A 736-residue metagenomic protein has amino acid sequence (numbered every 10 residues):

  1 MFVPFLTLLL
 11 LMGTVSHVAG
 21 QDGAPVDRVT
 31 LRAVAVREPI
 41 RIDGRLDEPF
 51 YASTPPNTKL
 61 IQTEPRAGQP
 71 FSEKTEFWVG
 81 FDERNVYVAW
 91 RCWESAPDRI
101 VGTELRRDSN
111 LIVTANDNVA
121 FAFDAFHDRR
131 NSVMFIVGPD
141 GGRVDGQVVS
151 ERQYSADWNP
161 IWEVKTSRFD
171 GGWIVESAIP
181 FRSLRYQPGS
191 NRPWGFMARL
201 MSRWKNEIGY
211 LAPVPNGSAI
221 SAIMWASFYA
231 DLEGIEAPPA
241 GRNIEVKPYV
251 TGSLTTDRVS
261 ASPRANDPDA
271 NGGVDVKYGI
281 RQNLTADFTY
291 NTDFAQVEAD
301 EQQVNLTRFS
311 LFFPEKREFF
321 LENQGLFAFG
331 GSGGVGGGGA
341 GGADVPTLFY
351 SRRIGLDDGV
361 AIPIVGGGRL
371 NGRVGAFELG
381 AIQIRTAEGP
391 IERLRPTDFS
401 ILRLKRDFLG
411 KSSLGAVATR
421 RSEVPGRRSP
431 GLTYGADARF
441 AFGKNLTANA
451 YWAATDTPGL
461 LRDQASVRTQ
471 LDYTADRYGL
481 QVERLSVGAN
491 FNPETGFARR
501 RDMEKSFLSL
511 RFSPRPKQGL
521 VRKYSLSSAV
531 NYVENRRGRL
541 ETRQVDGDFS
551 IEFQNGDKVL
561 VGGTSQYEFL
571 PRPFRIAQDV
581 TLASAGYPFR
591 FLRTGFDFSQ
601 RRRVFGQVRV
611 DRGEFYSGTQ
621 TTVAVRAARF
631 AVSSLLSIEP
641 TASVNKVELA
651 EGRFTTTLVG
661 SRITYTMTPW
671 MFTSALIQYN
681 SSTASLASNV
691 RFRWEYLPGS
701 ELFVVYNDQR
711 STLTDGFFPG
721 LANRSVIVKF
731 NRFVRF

Functional and structural regions predicted by a protein language model:
P4-T14: Bacterial N-terminal signal peptides
G20-D407, S413-A416: Structural preference for beta-rich elements and adjacent junctions enriched in aromatics
D98-L105, V144-Q147, Y186-P188, V297-A299 (+8 more regions): A short, polar/proline- and glycine-enriched secondary-structure boundary/capping micro-motif
R185-R192, I235-I244, N283, A376 (+7 more regions): Short loop/turn motifs that connect adjacent beta-strands in outer-membrane beta-barrel proteins
P248, A270-V276, L284, Y290 (+8 more regions): Extended, hydrophobic alpha-helical segments in both membrane/secreted and soluble proteins
P363, Y451-F736: Exposed, low-structure sequence patches enriched in small/polar residues
E388-T469: Beta-propeller domains
